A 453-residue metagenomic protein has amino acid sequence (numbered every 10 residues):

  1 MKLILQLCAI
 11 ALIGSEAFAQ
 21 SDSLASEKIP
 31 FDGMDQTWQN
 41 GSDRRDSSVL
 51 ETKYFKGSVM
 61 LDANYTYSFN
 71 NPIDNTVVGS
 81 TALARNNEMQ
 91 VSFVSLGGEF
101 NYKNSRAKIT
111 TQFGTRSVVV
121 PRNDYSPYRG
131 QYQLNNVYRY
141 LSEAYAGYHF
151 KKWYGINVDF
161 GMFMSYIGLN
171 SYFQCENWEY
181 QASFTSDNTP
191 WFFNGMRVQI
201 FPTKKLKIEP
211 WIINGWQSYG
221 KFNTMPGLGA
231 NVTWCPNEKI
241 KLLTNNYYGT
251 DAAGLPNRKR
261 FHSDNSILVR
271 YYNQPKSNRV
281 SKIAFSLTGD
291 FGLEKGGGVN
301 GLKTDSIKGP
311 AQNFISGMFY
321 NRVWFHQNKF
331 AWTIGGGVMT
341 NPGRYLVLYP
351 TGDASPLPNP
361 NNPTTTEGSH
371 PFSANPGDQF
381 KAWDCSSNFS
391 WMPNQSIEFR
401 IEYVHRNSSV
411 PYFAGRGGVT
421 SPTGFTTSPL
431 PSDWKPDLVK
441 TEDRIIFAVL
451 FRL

Functional and structural regions predicted by a protein language model:
F18-N71: N-terminal periplasmic/intermembrane-space "pro-region" immediately following the signal or transit peptide
D22, P30-F31, L83, V120 (+3 more regions): Outer-membrane beta-barrel pore domains
Q36, N70-A84, V118-E143, H149-W234 (+3 more regions): Surface-exposed coil loops of outer-membrane beta-barrel proteins
D43-G57, K103-A107, K151-I156, K205 (+4 more regions): Short loop/turn motifs that connect adjacent beta-strands in outer-membrane beta-barrel proteins
L50, A63, G98-Y102, T111 (+10 more regions): Residue-level signature of outer-membrane beta-barrel architecture
L50-Y54, T66-V91, P422-S428, D433-D437: Surface-exposed strand-loop-strand hairpins of Gram-negative outer-membrane beta-barrel proteins
V59-Y67, I109-F113, F160-M164, P210-N214 (+5 more regions): Transmembrane beta-barrel strands of outer-membrane/channel proteins
Y65-I73, N104-R106, T115-P121, Y166-N170 (+7 more regions): Gram-negative outer-membrane beta-barrel proteins
